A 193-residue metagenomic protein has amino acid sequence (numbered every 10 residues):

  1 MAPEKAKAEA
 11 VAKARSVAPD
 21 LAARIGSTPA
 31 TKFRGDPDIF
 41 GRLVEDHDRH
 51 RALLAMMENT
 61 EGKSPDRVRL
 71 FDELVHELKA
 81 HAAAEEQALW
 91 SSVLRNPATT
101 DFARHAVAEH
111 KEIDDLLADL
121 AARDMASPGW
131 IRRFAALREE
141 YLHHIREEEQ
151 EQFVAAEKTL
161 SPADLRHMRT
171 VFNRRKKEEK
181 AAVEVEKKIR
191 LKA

Functional and structural regions predicted by a protein language model:
M1-A193: Small-residue-biased structural context
